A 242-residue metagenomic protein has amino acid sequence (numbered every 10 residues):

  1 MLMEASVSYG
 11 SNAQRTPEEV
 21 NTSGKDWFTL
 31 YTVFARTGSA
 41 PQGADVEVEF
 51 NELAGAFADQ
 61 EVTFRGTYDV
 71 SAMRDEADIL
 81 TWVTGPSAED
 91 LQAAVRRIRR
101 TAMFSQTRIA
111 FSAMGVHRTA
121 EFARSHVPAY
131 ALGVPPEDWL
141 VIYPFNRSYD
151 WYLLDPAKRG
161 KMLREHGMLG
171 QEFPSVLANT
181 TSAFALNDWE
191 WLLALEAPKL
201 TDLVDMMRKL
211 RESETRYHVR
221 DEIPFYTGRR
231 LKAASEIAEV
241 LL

Functional and structural regions predicted by a protein language model:
L2-D59, P86-A94, R108-E172, F184 (+2 more regions): Short S/T/G/P-rich N-terminal loop/turn motif that feeds into the first structured element of a domain
G55-D78, F104-T119, G167-L192, M206 (+1 more regions): Short, glycine- and small/hydrophobic-rich beta-strand elements in well-ordered beta-sheets
S71, T84-G85: Short gly/ser-rich anion-binding loops that grip negatively charged ligand groups
R96-R99: N-terminal accessory segment detector
R211-E214: Low-complexity, intrinsically disordered Gly/Pro/Thr-rich segments
